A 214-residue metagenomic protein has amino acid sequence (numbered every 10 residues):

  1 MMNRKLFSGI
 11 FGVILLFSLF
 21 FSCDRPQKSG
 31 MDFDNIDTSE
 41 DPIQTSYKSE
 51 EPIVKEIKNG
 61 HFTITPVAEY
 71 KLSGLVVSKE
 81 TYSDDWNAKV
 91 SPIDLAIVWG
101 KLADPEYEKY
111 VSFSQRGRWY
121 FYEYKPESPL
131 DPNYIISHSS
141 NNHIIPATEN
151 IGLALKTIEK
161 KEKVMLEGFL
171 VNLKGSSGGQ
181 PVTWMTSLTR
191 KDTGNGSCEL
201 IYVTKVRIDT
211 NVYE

Functional and structural regions predicted by a protein language model:
N3-I10, F17-E214: OB-fold and OB-like single-stranded nucleic-acid-recognition modules and their adjacent interaction interfaces
